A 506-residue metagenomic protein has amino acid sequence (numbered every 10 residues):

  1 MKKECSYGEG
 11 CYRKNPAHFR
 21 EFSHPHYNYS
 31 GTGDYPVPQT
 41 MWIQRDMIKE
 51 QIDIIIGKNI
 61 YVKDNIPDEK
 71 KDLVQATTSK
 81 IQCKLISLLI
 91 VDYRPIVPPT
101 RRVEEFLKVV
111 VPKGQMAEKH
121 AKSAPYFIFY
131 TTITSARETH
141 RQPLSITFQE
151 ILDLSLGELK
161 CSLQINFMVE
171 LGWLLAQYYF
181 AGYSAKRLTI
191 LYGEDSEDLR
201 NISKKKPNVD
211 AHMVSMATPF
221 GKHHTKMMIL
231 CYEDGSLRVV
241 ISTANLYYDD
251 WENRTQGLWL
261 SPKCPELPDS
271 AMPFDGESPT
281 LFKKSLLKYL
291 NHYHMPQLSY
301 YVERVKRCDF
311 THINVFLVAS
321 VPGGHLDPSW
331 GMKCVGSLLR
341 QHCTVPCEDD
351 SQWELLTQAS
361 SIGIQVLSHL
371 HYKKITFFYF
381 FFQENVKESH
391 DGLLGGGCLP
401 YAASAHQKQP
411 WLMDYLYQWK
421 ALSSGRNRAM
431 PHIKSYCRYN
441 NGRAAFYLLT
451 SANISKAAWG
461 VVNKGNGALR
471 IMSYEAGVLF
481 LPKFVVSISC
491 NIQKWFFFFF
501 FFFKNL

Functional and structural regions predicted by a protein language model:
M1-I86: Cys/His Zn-binding finger modules involved in RNA regulation
D72-L506: PLD/PLD-like phosphodiesterase catalytic module centered on the HKD motif
